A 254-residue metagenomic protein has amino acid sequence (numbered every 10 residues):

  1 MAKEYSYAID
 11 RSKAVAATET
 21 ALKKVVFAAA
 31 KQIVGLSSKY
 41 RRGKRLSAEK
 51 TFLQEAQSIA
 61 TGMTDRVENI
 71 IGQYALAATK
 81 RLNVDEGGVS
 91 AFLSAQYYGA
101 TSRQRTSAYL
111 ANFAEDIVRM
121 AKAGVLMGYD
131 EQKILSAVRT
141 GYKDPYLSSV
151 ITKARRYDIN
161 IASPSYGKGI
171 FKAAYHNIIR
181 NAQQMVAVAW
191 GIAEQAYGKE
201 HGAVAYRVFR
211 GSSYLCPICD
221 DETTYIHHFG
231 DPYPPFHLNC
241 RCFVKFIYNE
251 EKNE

Functional and structural regions predicted by a protein language model:
M1-K168, Y248-E254: N-terminal leader/targeting and assembly helices and adjacent pre-domain segments
A162-N253: Acidic, glycine-rich two-metal-ion catalytic cores of nucleic acid-processing enzymes
